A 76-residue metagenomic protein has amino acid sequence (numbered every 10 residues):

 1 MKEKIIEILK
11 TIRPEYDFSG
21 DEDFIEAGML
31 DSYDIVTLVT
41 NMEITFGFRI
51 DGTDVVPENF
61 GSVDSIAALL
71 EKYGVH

Functional and structural regions predicted by a protein language model:
M1-D17, A68-H76: Thiotemplate assembly-line natural product biosynthesis machinery
K10-M29, F46-V56: Phosphopantetheine carrier-protein modules
S32: Catalytic nucleophile serine of serine hydrolases, specifically the conserved "nucleophile elbow" pentapeptide
V36: Conserved catalytic core of two-component sensor histidine kinases
D51-V75: C-terminal structural segments of small proteins and small subunits
